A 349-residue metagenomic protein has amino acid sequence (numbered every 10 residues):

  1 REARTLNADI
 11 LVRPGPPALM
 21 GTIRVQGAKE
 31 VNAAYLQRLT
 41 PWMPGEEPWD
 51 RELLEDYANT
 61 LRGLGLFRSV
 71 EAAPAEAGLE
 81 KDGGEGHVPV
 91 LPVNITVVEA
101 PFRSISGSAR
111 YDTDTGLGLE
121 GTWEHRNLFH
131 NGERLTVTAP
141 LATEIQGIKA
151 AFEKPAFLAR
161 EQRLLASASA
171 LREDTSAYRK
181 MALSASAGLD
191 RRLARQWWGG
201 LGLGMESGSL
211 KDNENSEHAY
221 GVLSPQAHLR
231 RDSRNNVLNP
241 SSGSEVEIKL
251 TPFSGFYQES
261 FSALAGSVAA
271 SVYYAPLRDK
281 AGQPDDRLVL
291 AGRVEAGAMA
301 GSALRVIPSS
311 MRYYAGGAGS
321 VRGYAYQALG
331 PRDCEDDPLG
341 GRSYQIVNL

Functional and structural regions predicted by a protein language model:
R1-T113, T122, T136-A156, K180 (+3 more regions): Periplasmic polypeptide-binding modules associated with outer-membrane biogenesis and secretion
A18-T22, E47, S106, S176-Y178 (+3 more regions): Solvent-exposed, non-transmembrane alpha-helical starts
T40, R103-T113, G121, H125-N127 (+6 more regions): Transmembrane beta-strand segments that form the barrel wall of outer-membrane beta-barrel proteins
W42, G63, G86-P89, S104 (+3 more regions): C-terminal outer-membrane beta-barrel translocator/porin domains of Gram-negative envelope proteins and their
R68, R103-I105, G116, N127-L135 (+4 more regions): Repeated loop/turn-to-beta-strand initiation elements of outer-membrane beta-barrel proteins
R110-G118, V137-I148, E173-A182, E214 (+3 more regions): Solvent-exposed loop/turn segments connecting transmembrane beta-strands in outer-membrane beta-barrel proteins
Y111, H125-N127, K154-A156, R191 (+3 more regions): Residue-level signature of outer-membrane beta-barrel architecture
I148-A219, P225-A227: Transmembrane beta-barrel wall of Gram-negative outer-membrane proteins
